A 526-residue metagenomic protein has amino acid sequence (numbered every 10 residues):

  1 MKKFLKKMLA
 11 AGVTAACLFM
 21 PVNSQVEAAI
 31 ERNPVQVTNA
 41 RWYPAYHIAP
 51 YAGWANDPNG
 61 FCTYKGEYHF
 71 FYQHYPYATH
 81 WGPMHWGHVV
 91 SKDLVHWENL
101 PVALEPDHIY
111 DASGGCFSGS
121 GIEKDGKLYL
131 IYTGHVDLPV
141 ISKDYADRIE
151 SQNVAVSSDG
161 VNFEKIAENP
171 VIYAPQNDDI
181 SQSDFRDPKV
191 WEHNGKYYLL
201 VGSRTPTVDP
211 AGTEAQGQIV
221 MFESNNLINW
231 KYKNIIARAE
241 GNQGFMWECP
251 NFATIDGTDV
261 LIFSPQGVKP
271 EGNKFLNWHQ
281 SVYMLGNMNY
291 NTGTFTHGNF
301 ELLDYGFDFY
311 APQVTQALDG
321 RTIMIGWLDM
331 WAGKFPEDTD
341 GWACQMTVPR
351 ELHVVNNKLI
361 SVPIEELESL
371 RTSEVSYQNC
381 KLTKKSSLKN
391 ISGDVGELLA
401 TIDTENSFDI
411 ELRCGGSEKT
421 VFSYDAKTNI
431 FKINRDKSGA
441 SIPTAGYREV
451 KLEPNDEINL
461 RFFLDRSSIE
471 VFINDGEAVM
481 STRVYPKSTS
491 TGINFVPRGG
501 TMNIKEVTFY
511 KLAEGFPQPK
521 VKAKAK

Functional and structural regions predicted by a protein language model:
M1-G12: Bacterial N-terminal signal peptides that target proteins for export
A11-M20: Bacterial N-terminal signal peptides
F19-E31: Sec-dependent signal peptide cleavage junction
A29-D187, E192-N242, T254-Y305, L328-Y377 (+4 more regions): Beta-rich carbohydrate-recognition and catalytic domains
L285-N299, L303-D308, Q313-K526: Beta-rich accessory regions
